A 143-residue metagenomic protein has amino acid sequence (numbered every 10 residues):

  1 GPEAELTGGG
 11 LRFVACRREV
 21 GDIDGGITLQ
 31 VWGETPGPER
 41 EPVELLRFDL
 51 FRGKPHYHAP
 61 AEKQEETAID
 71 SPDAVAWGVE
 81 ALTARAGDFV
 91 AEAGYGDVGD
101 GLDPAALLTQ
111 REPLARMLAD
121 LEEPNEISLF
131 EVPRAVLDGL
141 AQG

Functional and structural regions predicted by a protein language model:
G1-L50: Amphipathic, interaction-prone secondary-structure segments
P2, G33-P38, P42, P55 (+6 more regions): Proline-rich intrinsically disordered, low-complexity coils
V20-Q30, A76-D100, P124-V132: Generic hydrophobic segment detector
P38-G96: An exposed acidic His-Trp-rich patch
A91-G143: C-terminal charged interaction modules
